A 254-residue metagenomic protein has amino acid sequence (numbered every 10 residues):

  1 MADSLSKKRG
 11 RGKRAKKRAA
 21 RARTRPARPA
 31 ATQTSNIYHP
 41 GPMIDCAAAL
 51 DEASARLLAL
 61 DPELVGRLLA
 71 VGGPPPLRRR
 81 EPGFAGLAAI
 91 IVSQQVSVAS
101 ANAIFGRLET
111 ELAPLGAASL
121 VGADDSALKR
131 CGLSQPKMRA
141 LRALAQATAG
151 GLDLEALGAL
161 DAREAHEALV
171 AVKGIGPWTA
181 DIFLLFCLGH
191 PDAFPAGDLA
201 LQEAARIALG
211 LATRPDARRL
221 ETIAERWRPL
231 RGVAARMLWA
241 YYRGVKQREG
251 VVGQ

Functional and structural regions predicted by a protein language model:
K8-P75, A162-R163, P177-Q254: C-terminal accessory module of base-excision DNA glycosylases/AP lyases that mediates lesion recognition and DNA
I44, L58-G66, V96-S97, A101-K173: Alpha-helical ds-nucleic-acid-binding substructure associated with the helix-hairpin-helix region of base-excision DNA
L77-A85, G132-P136, A224-G232: Structural motif
R79, R130, V170-V172, Q202-R206: Non-catalytic interaction surface on structured domains
F84-A88, L120-D124, A162-A165, L201 (+1 more regions): N-terminal alpha-helical segment
L87-I91, Q95: Short, aromatic/basic-rich helix-turn unit that serves as a nucleic-acid recognition element
